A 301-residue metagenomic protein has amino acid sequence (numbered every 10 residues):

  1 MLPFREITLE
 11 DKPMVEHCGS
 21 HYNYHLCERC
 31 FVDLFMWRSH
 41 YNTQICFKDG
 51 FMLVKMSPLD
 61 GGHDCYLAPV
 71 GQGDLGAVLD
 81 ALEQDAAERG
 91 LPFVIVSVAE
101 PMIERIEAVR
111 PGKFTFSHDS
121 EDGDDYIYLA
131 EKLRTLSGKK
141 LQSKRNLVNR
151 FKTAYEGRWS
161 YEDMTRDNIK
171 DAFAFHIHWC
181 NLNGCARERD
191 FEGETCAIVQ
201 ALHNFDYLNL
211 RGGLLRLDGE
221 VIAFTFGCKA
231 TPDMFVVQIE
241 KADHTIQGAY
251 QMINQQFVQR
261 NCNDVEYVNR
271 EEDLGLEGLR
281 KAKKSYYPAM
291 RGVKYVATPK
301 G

Functional and structural regions predicted by a protein language model:
E10-H40: Intrinsically disordered, low-complexity, positively charged segments
E28-P101, R216-H244: Conserved donor-binding loop and adjoining core beta-sheet/short helix segment in diverse acyl/aminoacyl transferases
P92-V109, E121-D124: Short, glycine/charge-rich beta-strand/loop segments that flank catalytic centers and engage negatively charged groups
V94, S160-E162, Y267-R270: Short catalytic-loop micro-motif centered on adjacent basic/acidic residues
M102-S117, N146, L274-R291: Conserved active-site alpha-helix within GNAT-family acetyltransferase domains
R110-R189: Acyltransferase donor/substrate-recognition loop-hinge adjacent to the catalytic core
D167-E220: Short, conserved active-site entrance elements at the starts or edges of catalytic domains
L210-K300: Aromatic (often tryptophan-rich) hydrophobic motifs at membrane interfaces
